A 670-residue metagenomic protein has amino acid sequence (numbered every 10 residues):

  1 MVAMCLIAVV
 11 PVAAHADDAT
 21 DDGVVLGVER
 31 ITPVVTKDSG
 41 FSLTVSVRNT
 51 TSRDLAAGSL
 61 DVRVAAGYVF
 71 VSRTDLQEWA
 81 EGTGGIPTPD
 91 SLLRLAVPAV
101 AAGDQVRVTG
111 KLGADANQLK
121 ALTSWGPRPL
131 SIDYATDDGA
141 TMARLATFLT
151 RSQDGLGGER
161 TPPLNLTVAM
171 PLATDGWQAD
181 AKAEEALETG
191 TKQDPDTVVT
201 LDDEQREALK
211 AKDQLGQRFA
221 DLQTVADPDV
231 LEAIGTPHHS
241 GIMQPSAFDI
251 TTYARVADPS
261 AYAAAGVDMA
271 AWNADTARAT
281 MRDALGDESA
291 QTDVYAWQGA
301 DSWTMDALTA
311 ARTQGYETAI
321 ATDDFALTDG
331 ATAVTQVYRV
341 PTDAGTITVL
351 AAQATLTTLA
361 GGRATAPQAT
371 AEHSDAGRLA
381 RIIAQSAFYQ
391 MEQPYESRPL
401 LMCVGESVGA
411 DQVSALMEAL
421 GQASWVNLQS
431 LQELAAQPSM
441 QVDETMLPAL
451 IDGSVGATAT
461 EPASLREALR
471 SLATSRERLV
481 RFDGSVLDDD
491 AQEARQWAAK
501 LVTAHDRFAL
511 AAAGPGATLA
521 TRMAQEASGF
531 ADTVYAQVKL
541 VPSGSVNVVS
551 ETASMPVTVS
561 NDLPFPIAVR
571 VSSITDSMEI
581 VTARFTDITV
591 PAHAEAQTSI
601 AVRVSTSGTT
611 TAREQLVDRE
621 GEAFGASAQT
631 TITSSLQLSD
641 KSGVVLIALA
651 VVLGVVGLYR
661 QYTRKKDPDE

Functional and structural regions predicted by a protein language model:
K37-R53, T552-N561: Short beta-strand elements of extracellular/lumenal beta-sandwich folds
V64-P87, T575-F585, G621-A623: Short aromatic-acidic-glycine turn motif
A80-K120, V581-S607: Intrinsically disordered, low-complexity Pro/Gly/Ser/Thr-rich segments with frequent PxxP/GP/PP motifs and embedded
A116-D154, T606-K666, E670: Terminal connector regions
A140-P245: Active-site beta->alpha N-cap acidic-glycine motif
Q205-D293, M305-A319: Catalytic alpha-helical scaffold of carbohydrate-active enzymes acting on polysaccharides/glycoconjugates
D301-L308, T313-Y316, D324-F325, P341-K539 (+1 more regions): Catalytic grooves of carbohydrate-active enzymes
A473, D483-D640: Membrane-proximal extracellular "stem/stalk" segments of glycoproteins immediately N-terminal to a transmembrane helix
